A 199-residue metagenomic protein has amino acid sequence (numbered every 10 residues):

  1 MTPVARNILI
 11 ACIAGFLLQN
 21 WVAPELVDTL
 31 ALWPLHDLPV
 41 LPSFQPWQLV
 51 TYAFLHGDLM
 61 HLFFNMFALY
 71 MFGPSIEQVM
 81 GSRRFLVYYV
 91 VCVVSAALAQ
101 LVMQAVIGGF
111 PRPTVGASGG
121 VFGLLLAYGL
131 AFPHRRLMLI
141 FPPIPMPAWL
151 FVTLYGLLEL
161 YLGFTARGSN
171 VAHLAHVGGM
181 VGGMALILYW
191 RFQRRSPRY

Functional and structural regions predicted by a protein language model:
M1-Y199: A detector for small-residue-rich transmembrane helices and their helix-helix packing motifs
